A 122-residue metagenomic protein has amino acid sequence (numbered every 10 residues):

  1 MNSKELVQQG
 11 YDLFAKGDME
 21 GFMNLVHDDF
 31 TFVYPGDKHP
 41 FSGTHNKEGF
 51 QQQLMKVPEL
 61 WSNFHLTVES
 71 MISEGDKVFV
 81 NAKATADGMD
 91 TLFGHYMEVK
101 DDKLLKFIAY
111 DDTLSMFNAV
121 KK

Functional and structural regions predicted by a protein language model:
N2-D18, L25: Short, aromatic-enriched amphipathic alpha-helices that serve as compact interaction elements
V26, I72, A84-A86, D111: Short beta-strand segments enriched in hydrophobic/aromatic residues within well-folded beta-rich domains
H27-M71: A solvent-exposed, acidic/Ser-Thr-rich amphipathic alpha-helical stretch
M55, V80-D87: Short beta-strand segments that buttress and anchor functional surface loops
H65-L66, M89-H95: Short, surface-exposed coil-to-beta transition loops
G94-N118: Short beta-strand edge/turn micro-motifs at domain boundaries
